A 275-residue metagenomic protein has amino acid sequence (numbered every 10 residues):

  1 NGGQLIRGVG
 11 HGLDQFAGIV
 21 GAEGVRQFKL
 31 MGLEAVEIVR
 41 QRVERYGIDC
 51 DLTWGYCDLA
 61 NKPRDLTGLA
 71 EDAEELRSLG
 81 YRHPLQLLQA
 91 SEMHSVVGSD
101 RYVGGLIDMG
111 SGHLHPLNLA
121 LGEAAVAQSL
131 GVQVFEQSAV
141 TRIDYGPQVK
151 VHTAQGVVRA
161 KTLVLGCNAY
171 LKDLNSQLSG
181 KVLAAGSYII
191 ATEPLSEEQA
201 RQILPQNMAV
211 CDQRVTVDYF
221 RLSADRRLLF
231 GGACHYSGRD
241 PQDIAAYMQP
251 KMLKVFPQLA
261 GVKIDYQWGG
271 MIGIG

Functional and structural regions predicted by a protein language model:
N1, L5, E34-I38, R45-T53 (+3 more regions): Active-site substrate-recognition segment that forms the wall of the catalytic cavity or substrate channel
G3-G12, E74-E75: A glycine- and small-aliphatic-rich helix-loop capping segment at beta-alpha/alpha-beta transitions that lines
G10-A22, V103, L228-C234: A short small-residue
F16-V126: Rossmann-like flavin
R42, V126, L130-Q133, V255: Short alpha-helical functional segments enriched in proximate histidine and acidic residues
L87-S99, V132-V149, V157: A conserved short coil-to-beta-strand element within the FAD-binding core of flavoproteins
H113, L117, V134-Q137, Q242 (+1 more regions): Conserved structured core elements
E123-Q128, Q137-A139: Conserved N-terminal helical subregion
